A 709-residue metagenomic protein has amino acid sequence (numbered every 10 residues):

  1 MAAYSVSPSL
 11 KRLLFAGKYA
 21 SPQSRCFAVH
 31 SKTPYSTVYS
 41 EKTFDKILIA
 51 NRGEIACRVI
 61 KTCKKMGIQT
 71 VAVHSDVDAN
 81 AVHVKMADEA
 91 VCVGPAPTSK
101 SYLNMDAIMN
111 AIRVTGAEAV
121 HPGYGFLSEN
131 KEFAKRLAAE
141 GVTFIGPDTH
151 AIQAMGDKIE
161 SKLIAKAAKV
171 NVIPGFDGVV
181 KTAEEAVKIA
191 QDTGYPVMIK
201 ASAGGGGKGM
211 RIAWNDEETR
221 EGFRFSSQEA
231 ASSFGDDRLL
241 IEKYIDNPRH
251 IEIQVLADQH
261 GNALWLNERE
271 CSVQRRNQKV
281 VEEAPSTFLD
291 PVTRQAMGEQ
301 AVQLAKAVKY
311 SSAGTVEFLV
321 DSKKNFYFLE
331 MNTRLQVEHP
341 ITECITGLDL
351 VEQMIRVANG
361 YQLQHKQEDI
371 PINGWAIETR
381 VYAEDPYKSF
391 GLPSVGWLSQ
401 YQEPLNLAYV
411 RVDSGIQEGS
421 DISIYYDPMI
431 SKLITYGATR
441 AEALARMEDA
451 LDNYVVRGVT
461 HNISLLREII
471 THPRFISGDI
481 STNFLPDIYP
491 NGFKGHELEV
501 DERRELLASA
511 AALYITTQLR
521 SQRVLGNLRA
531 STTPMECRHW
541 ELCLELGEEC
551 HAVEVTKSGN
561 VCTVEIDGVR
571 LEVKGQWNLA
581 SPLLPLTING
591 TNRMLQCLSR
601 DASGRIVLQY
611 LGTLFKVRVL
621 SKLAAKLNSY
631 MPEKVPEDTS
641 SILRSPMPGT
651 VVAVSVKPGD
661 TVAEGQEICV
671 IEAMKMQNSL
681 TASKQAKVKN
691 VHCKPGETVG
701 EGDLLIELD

Functional and structural regions predicted by a protein language model:
A2-V316, V320-H339, I345: N-terminal beta-alpha lobe that positions the nucleotide/phosphoryl donor in ATP/NTP-coupled carboxylate activation
D45, K208, P285, D427-L433 (+1 more regions): Short amphipathic alpha-helical segments
A119, S128-R136, E378, K388 (+1 more regions): Structured, non-catalytic alpha/beta "coupling" segments that mediate domain-domain communication and provide generic
Q191-T193, G204-G206, G235-D236, N247-R249 (+14 more regions): Short flexible coil/turn linkers enriched for glycine and charged/polar residues that connect secondary-structure
A301, P340-E572, E667, E701-E707: Catalytic cores of soluble metabolic enzymes centered on carboxylation/carboxyl-transfer
H365-N373, F484-F493, E497, L614-S645: Long, charged amphipathic helices and adjacent flexible linkers at domain junctions
K634-D709: Structured functional modules or segments
